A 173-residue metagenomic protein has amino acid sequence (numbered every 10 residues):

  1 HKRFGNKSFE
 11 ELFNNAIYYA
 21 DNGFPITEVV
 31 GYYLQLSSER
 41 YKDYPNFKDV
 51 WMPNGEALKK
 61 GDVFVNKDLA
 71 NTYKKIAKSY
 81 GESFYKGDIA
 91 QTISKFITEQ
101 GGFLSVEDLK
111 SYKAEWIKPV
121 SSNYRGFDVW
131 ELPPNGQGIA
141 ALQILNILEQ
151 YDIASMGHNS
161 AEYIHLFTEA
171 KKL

Functional and structural regions predicted by a protein language model:
H1-L173: Feature marks proteins synthesized as precursors that undergo proteolytic processing into two chains
